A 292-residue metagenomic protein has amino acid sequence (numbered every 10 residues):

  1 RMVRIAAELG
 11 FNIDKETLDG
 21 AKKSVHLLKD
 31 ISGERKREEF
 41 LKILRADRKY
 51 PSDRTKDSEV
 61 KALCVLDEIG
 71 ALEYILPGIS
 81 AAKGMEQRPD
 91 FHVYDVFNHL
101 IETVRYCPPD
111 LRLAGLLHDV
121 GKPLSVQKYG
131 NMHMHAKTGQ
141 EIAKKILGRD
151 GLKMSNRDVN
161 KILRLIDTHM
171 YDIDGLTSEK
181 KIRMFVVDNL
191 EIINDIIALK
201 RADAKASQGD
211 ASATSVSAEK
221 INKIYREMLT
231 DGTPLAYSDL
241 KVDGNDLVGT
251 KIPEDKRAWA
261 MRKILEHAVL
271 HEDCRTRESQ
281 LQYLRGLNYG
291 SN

Functional and structural regions predicted by a protein language model:
R1-M134, T138-M154, I252, K256-V269 (+1 more regions): Glycine- and charge-enriched loop/helix tracts that form the active or gating conduit in phosphate/cation-handling
V3-A7, K145, S207-N292: Charged substrate- and nucleic-acid-binding regions of tRNA-handling and nucleotidyl-transfer enzymes, centered on
K22-R35, D167-Y171, K223-M228, G286-N292: Short, mixed-charge aromatic SLiMs
L44, V186-V187, K200, L229 (+1 more regions): Hydrophobic residues in alpha-helical segments
K49, L72, A136, L165 (+6 more regions): Histidine-centered, transition-metal-coordinating active-site segments
V96-I101, T168-F185, Y237-T250, G290-N292: Generic detector of solvent-exposed, compositionally biased contiguous segments
I101-A213: Divalent metal-dependent catalytic cores for phosphoryl transfer on phosphate-bearing substrates
